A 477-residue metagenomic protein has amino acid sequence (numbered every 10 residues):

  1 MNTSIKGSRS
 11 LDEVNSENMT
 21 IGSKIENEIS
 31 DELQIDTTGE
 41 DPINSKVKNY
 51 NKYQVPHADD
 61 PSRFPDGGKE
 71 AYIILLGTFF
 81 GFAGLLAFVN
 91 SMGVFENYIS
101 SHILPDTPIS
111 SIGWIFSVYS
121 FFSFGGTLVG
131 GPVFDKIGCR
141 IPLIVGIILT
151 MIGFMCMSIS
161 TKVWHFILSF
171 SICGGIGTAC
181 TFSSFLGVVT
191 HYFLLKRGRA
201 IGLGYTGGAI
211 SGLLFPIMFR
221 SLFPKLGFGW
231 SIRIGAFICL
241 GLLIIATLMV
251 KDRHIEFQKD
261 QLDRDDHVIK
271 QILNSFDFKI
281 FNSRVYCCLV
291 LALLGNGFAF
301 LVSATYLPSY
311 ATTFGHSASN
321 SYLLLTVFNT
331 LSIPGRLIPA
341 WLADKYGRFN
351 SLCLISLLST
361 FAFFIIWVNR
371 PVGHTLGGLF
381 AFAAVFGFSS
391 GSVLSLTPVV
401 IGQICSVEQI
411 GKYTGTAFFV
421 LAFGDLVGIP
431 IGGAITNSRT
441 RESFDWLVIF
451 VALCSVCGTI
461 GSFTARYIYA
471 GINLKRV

Functional and structural regions predicted by a protein language model:
M1-G68, D252, E256-L273, I468-V477: Intrinsically disordered, low-complexity terminal tails of fungal membrane proteins
F79, A83, G153-F154, W164-C180 (+3 more regions): Hydrophobic core of transmembrane alpha-helices in multi-pass small-molecule transporters, especially MFS/SLC-type
G84, F88-I99, F278-W341, K345-N350 (+2 more regions): Extracytoplasmic gate region of multi-pass secondary transporters
I99, S171, T178-F193, A200-I201 (+2 more regions): Intracellular juxtamembrane helix-capping segments at the cytosolic ends of symmetry-related transmembrane helices
G125-C139, G335-R348, T436-N437: Helix-to-loop junctions at the C-terminal end of transmembrane segments in multipass secondary transporters
L195-K196, L203-H254: Helix-loop-helix hairpin linking two adjacent transmembrane segments in secondary transporters
F314-H316, N320, T326-S332, R336-I338 (+2 more regions): C-terminal transmembrane helical hairpin of 12-TM major facilitator-type secondary transporters
I404-E442, V451: A late C-terminal transmembrane helix in Major Facilitator Superfamily
